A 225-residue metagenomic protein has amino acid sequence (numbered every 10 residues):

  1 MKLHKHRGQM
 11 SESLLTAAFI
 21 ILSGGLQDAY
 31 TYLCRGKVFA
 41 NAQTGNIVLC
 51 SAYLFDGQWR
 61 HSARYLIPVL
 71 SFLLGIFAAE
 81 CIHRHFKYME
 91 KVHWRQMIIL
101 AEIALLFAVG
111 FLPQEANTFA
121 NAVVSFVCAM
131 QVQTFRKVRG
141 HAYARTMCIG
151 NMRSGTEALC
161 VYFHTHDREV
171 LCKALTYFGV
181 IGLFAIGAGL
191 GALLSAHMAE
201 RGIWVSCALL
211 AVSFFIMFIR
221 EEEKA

Functional and structural regions predicted by a protein language model:
M1-E12: Short, Lys/Arg-rich, polar N-terminal cytosolic tail immediately upstream of the first transmembrane signal-anchor
M10-R60, Q131, F135-L175: Small-residue-rich hydrophobic segments that form or flank transmembrane alpha-helices in multi-pass membrane proteins
L66-C81: Central cavity-lining transmembrane alpha-helices of secondary-active solute carriers, predominantly the Major
L73-F77, I181-G189: Hydrophobic/small/kink-forming positions within alpha-helical transmembrane segments of polytopic membrane proteins
F77-E90, S195: Helix-to-loop junctions at the C-terminal end of transmembrane segments in multipass secondary transporters
E90-Q96, G189-A208: A membrane-interface helix-boundary motif in multi-pass transporters
K91-L100, N121-V123, A144-C148: Cytoplasmic-side transmembrane-helix entry/capping segments in multi-pass membrane proteins
I103-N117, M217-E221: C-terminal ends and interior cores of transmembrane alpha-helices in multi-pass membrane transporters/permeases
